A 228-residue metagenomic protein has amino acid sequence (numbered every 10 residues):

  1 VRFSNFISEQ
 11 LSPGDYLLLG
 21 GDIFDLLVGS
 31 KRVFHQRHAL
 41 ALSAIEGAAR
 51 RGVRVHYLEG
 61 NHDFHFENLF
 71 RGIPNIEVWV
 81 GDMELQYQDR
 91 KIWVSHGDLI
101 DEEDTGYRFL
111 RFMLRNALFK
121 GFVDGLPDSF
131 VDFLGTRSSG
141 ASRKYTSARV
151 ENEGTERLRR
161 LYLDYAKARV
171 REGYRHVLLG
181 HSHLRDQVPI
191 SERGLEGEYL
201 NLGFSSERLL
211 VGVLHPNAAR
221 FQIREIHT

Functional and structural regions predicted by a protein language model:
V1-Y87: Core catalytic region of metal-dependent phosphoesterases/phosphodiesterases, especially metallo-beta-lactamase-like
N5, E9, G47, N68 (+8 more regions): Charged/polar, solvent-exposed surface patches and flexible loops
F24-L26, A48-V55, G60-H65, Y145-A148 (+3 more regions): A generic short-segment signal for beta-strand/edge and adjacent turn/coil regions
D25-A48, A148-V177: N-terminal short leaders/motifs
I73-V80, W93, D98, E102-L114 (+2 more regions): Conserved beta-sheet core of the metallophosphoesterase superfamily
R90: Short glycine-/polar-rich loops that comprise or flank the Walker A/P-loop and associated switch/sensor motifs
G97-L161: Active-site-proximal loop/helix segment associated with metal-binding centers of metalloenzymes
I226-T228: Nucleic-acid-processing active sites and adjacent nucleic-acid-binding tracks, predominantly divalent metal-dependent
